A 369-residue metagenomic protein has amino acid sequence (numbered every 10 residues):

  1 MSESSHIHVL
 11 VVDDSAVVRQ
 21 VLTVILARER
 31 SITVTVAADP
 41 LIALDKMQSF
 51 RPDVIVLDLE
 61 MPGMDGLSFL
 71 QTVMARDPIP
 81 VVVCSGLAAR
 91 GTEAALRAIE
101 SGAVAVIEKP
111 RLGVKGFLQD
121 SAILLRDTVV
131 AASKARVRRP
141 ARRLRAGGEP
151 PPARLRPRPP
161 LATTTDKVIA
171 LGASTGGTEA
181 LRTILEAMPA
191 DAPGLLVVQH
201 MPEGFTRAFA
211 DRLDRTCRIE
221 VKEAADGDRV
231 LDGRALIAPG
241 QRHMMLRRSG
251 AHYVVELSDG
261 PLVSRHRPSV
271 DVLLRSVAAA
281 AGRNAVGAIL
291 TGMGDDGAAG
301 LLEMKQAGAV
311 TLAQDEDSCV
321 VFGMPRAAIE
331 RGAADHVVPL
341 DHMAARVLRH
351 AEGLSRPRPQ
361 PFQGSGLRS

Functional and structural regions predicted by a protein language model:
S2-L10, A16-A27, S31, V36 (+2 more regions): Conserved acid/base catalytic micro-environments in cytosolic active-site loops
